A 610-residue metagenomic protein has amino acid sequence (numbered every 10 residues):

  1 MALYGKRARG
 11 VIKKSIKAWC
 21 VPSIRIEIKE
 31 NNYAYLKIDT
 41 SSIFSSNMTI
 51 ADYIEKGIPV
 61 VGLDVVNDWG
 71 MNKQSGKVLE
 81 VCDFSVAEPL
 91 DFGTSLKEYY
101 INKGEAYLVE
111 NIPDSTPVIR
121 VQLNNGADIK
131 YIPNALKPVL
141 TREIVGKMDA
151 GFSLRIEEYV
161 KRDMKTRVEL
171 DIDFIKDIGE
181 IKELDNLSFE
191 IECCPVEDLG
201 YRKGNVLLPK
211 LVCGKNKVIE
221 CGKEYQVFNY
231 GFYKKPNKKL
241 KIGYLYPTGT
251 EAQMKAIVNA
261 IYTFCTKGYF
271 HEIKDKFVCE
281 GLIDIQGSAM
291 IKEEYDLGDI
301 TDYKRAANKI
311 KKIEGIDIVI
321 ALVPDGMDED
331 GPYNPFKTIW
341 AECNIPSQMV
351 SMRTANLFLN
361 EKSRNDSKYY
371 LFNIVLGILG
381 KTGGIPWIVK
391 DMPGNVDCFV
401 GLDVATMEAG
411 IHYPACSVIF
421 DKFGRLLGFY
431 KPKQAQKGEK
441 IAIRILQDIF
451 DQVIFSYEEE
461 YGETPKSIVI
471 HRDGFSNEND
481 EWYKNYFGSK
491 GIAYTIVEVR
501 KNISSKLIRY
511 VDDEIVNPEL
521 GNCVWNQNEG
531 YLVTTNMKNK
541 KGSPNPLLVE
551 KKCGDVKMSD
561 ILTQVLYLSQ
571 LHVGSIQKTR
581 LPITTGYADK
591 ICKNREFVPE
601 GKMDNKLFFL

Functional and structural regions predicted by a protein language model:
M1-D83, K276-V278, L282, I291-I316 (+1 more regions): Long, contiguous domain-sized segments
D68-A355, M603-L610: Extended, highly charged clamp/arch subdomains and adjacent linkers that form or line substrate-binding channels
